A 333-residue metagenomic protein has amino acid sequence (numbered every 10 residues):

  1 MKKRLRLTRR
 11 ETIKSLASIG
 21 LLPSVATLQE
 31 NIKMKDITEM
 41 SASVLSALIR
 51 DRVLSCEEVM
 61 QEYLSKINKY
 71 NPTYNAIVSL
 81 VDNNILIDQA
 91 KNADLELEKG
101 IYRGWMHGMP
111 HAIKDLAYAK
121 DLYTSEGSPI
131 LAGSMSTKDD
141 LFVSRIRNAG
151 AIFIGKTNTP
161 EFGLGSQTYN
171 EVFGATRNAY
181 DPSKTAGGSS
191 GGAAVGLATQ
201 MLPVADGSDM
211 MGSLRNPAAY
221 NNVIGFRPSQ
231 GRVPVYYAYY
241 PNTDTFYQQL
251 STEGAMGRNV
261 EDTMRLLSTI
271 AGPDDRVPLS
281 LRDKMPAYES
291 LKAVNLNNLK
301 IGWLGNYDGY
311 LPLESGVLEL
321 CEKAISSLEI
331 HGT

Functional and structural regions predicted by a protein language model:
K2-G20: N-terminal secretory signal peptides and thylakoid transit peptides that target proteins across membranes
I19, K66, Y70, Q89 (+7 more regions): Change "in soluble alpha/beta enzymes" to "in soluble alpha/beta proteins
L21-T27: Hydrophobic h-region of N-terminal signal peptides that target proteins for export in Gram-negative bacteria
V25, K33-M211: Gly/Ser-rich catalytic/binding loops embedded in alpha/beta enzyme cores
K35, R227-E319, K323-A324: A short helix-breaking turn/cap at a secondary-structure junction
C56, M60, K91-D94, A287-L291 (+1 more regions): Acyltransferase
M106-E126, S290-G305, S326-E329: Short helix-loop capping/hinge segments that flank enzyme active sites or metal/cofactor-binding pockets
R215-Y220: Structural signature of FAD isoalloxazine-binding scaffolds in flavoprotein oxidoreductases
